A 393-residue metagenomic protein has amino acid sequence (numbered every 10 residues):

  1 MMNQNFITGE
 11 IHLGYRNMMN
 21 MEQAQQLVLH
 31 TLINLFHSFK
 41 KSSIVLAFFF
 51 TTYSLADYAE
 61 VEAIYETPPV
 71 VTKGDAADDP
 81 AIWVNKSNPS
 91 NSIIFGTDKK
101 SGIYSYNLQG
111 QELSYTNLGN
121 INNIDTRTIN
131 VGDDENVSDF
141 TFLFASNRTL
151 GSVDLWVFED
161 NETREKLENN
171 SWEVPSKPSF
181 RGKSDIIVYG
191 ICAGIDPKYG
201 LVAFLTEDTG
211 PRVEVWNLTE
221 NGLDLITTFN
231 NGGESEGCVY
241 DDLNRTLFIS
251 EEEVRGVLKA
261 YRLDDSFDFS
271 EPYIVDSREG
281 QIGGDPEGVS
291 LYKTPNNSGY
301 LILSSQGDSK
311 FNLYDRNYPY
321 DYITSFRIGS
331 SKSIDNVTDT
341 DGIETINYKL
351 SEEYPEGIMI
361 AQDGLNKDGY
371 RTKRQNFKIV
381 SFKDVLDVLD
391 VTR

Functional and structural regions predicted by a protein language model:
M1-M2, M18-M21: Methionine residue identity
Q4-F6, L13-R16: Short hydrophobic targeting helices and cationic amphipathic motifs that mediate membrane/organellar targeting
I7-T8, L27: Short helix-onset patch at the extreme N-terminus, typifying the N->h transition of secretory signal peptides
E22-S43: Bacterial N-terminal signal peptides that target proteins for export
I44-F48: Hydrophobic helical h-region of N-terminal Sec-dependent signal peptides in bacterial secretory/periplasmic proteins
T51-S54: N-terminal signal peptide c-region/cleavage motif recognized by signal peptidases
D57-R393: Sequence/structural signature of beta-propeller domains
